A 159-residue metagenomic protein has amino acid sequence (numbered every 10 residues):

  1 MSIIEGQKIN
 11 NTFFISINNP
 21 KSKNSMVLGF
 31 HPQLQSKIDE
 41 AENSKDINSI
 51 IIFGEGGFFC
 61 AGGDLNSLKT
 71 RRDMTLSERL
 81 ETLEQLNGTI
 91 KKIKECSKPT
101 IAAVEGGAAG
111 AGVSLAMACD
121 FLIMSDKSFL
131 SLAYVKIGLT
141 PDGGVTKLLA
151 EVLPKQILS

Functional and structural regions predicted by a protein language model:
M1-E55: Conserved CoA-thioester-binding segment of acyl-CoA-metabolizing enzymes
N18, G63, E105: Histidine-centered beta-alpha loop that forms part of the nucleotide-sugar donor binding/catalytic region in diverse
G29-Q33, Q85, K92: Charged catalytic carboxylate motif
H31, L65, L86, T146 (+1 more regions): A general structural signal for well-ordered alpha-helical segments in protein cores
I52, D64, L115-M117: Hydrophobic/aromatic residues within transmembrane alpha-helices of multi-pass small-molecule transporters
G54-G88, A108, G138: Glycine- (often His-adjacent) and acidic-residue-rich active-site loop that binds/positions the CoA thioester
K91-S159: Crotonase-fold acyl-CoA enzyme core
